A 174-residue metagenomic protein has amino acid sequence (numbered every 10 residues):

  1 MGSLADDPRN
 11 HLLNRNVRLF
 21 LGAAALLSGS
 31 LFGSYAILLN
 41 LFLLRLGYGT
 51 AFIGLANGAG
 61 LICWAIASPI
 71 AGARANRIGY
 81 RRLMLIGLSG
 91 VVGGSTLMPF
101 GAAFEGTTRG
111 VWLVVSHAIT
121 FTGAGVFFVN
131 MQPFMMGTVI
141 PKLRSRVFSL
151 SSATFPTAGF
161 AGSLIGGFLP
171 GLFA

Functional and structural regions predicted by a protein language model:
L4-I62: Helix-loop boundary and gating motifs at the non-cytosolic
A25, G94, T107-F127: Hydrophobic core of transmembrane alpha-helices in multi-pass small-molecule transporters, especially MFS/SLC-type
L61-P69, G159-F160: Residue-level signature of mid-helix packing/kink "hotspots" within the transmembrane helices of 12-pass Major
A67-Y80: Helix-to-loop junctions at the C-terminal end of transmembrane segments in multipass secondary transporters
S89-T107: C-terminal ends and interior cores of transmembrane alpha-helices in multi-pass membrane transporters/permeases
S116-F155: Cytoplasmic helix-loop-helix junction between adjacent transmembrane helices in 12-TM secondary transporters
A161-A174: Transmembrane alpha-helix termini and helix-breaking/packing motifs in multi-pass membrane transporters
